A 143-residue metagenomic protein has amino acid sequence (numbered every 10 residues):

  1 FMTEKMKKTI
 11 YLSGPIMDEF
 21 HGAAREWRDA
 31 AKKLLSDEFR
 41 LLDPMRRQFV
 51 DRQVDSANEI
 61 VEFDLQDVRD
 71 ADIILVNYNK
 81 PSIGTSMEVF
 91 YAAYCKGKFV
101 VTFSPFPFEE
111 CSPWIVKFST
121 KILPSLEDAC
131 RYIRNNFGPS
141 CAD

Functional and structural regions predicted by a protein language model:
M2-D143: Conserved catalytic or regulatory cores that recognize and/or transform ribose-phosphate-containing ligands
